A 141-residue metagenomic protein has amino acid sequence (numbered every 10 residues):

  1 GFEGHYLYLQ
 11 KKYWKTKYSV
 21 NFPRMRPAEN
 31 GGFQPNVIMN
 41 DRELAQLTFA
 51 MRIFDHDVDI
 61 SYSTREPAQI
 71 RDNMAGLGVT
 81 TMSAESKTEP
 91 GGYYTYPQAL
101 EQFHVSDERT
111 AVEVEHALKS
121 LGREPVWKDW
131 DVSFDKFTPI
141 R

Functional and structural regions predicted by a protein language model:
E3-R141: Auxiliary Fe-S-binding modules of radical SAM enzymes
